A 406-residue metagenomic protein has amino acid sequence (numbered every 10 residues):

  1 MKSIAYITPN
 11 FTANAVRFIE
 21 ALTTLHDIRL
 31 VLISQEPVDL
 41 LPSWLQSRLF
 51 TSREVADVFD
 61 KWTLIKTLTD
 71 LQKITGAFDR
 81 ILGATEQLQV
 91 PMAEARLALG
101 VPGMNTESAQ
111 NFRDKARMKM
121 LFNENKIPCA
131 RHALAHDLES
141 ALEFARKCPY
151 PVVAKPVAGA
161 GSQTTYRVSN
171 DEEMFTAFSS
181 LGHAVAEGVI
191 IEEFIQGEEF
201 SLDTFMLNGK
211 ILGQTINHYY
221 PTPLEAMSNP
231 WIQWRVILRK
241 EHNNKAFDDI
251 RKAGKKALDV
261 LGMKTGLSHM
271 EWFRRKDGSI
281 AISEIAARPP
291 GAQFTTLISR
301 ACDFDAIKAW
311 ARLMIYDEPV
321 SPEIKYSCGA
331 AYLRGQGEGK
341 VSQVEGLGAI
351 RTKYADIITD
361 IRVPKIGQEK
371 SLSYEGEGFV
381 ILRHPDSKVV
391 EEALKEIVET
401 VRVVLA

Functional and structural regions predicted by a protein language model:
M1-E107, E139, G335, V363-E375 (+1 more regions): ATP-binding N-terminal substructure of ATP-dependent carboxylate-amine bond-forming enzymes
L97-T164: A conserved helix-loop-beta module that forms one wall/lid of the active-site cleft in ATP-utilizing catalytic domains
P128-R131, K147, P151-A154, Y166-S201 (+2 more regions): Conserved ATP-binding module of the ATP-grasp superfamily
S169, T204, L333-G335, V380-P385: Short beta-strand-to-loop capping motifs
E172, E193-M263, L267, R274 (+3 more regions): ATP-dependent carboxylate/phosphate-activation module, predominantly the ATP-grasp catalytic core and closely related
S268, I350-I366: A structural supersecondary motif
S279-I280: Conserved protein kinase catalytic/activation segment
R312-Y354: A glycine-rich beta-turn/hairpin centered on an aromatic-Pro dipeptide
